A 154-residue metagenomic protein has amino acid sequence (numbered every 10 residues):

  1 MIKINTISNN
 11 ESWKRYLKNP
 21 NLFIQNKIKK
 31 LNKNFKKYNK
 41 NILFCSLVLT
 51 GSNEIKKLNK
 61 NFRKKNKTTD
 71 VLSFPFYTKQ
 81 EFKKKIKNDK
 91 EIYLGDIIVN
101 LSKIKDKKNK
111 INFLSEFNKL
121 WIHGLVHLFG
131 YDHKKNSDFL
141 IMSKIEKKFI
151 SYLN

Functional and structural regions predicted by a protein language model:
M1-L120, V126-N154: An acidic/histidine-cluster motif and surrounding catalytic segment that typifies divalent-metal-assisted enzyme active
